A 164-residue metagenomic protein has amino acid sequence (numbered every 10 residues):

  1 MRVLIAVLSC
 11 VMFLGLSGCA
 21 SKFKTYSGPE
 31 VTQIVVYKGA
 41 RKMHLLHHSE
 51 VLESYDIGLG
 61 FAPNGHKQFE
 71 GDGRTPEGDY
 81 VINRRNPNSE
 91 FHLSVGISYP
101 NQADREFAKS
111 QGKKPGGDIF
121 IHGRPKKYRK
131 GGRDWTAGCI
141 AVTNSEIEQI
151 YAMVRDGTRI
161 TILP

Functional and structural regions predicted by a protein language model:
M1-L4: Positively charged n-region of N-terminal signal peptides that target proteins for export
G15-G18: C-terminal motif of bacterial Sec signal peptides marking the signal peptidase cleavage site
A20-K22: Bacterial signal peptide processing site
K24-T32: Short, low-complexity, disordered segments immediately C-terminal to signal peptides in bacterial exported proteins
Q33, S54-D56, D79, D118 (+1 more regions): Well-ordered beta-strand positions in beta-sheet-rich domains
I34-H66: Post-signal-peptide N-terminal segment of Sec-exported extracytoplasmic proteins
G65-I82: Short, surface-exposed secondary-structure junctions/capping segments
R84-P164: Exported/periplasmic cell-wall-interacting domains
